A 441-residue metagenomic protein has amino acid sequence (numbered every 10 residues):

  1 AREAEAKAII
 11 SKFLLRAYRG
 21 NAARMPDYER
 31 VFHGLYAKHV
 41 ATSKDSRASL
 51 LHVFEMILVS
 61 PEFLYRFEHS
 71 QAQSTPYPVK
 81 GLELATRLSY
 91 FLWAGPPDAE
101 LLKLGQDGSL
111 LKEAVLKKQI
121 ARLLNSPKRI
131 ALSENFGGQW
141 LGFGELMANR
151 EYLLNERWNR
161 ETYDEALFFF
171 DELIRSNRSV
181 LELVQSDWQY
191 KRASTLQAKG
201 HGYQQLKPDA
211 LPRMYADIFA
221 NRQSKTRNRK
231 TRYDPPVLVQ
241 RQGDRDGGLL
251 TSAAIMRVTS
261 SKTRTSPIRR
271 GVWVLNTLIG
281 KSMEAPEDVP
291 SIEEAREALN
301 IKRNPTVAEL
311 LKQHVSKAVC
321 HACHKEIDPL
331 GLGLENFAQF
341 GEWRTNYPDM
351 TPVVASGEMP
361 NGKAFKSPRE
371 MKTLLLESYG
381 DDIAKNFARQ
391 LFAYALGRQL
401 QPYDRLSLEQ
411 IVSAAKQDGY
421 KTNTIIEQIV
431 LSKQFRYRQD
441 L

Functional and structural regions predicted by a protein language model:
A1-L441: Composition-driven recognition of low-complexity segments enriched in small/aliphatic/hydroxylated residues
